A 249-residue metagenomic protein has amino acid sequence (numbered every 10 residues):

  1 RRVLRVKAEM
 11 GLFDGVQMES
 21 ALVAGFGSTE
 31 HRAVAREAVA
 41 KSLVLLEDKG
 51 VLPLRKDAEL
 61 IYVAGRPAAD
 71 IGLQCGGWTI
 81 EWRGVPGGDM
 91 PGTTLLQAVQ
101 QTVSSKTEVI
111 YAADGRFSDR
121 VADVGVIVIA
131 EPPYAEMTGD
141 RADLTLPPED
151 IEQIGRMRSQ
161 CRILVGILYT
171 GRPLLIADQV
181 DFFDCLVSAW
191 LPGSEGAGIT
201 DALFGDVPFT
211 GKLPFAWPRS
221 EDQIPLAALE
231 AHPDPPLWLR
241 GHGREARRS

Functional and structural regions predicted by a protein language model:
R1-D14, V23: Long, well-ordered, tryptophan-enriched scaffold segments
R5, G25, A33-S249: C-terminal non-catalytic regions of proteins with extracellular/luminal or membrane-system context
D14-H31: Flexible, acidic loop-helix segments that line cofactor/substrate-binding pockets
